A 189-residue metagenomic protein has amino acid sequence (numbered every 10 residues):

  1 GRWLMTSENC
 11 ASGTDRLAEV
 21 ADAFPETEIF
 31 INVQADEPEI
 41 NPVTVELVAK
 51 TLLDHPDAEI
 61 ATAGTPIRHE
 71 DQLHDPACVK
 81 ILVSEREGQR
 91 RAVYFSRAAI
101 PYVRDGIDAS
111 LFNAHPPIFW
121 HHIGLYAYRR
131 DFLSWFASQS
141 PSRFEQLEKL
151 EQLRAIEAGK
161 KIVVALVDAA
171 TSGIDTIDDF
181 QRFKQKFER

Functional and structural regions predicted by a protein language model:
G1-K50: Short phosphate-binding loop-to-helix
R2-W3, R91, K161-V163: Conserved beta-strand segments of alpha/beta enzyme cores
N9-G13, R68, P101, T171-G173: A short acidic, often aromatic-flanked loop/helix-cap motif at beta-alpha or helix-coil junctions that lines enzyme
T14-L17, V45, A92, L133 (+2 more regions): A general structural signal for well-ordered alpha-helical segments in protein cores
A18-D22, D75-V79, Q181: Short, surface-exposed amphipathic charged segments that create phosphate/polyanion-binding patches used for binding
E26-T27, H55-A58, K160: Short, high-confidence coil segments that cap the C-terminus of an alpha-helix and link into the following beta-strand
N41-S138: Conserved core of the sugar-phosphate nucleotidyltransferase
A109-R189: Conserved alpha/beta core of the MobA/IspD/sugar-nucleotide pyrophosphorylase nucleotidyltransferase superfamily
